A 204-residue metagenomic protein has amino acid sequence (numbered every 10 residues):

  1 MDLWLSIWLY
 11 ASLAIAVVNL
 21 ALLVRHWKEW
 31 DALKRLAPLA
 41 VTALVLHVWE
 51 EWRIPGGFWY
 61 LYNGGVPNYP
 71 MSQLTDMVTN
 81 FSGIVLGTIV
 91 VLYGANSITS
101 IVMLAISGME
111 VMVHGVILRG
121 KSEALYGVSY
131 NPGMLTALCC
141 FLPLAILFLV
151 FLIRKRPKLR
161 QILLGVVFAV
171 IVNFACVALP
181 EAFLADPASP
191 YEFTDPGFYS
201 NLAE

Functional and structural regions predicted by a protein language model:
M1-I15: Hydrophobic transmembrane alpha-helical segments in integral membrane proteins
L23-L36, L92-T99, F151-L164: Membrane-interface helix-boundary motifs at transmembrane edges
V24-H26, Y93-G94, G115-Y126, F151-R154 (+1 more regions): Juxtamembrane "helix-exit" motif on the non-cytosolic side of transmembrane helices
K28-S82: Early transmembrane hairpin module of multi-pass membrane proteins
L39-T42, V102-M109, L159-I171: Central hydrophobic cores of alpha-helical transmembrane segments in multi-pass integral membrane proteins
L44-W49, S107-R119, A169-L179: Aromatic-anchored segments of alpha-helical transmembrane domains
S82-L144: Membrane-proximal helix-loop-helix units in multi-pass membrane proteins
L142-E204: Terminal transmembrane helical module of multi-pass membrane proteins
